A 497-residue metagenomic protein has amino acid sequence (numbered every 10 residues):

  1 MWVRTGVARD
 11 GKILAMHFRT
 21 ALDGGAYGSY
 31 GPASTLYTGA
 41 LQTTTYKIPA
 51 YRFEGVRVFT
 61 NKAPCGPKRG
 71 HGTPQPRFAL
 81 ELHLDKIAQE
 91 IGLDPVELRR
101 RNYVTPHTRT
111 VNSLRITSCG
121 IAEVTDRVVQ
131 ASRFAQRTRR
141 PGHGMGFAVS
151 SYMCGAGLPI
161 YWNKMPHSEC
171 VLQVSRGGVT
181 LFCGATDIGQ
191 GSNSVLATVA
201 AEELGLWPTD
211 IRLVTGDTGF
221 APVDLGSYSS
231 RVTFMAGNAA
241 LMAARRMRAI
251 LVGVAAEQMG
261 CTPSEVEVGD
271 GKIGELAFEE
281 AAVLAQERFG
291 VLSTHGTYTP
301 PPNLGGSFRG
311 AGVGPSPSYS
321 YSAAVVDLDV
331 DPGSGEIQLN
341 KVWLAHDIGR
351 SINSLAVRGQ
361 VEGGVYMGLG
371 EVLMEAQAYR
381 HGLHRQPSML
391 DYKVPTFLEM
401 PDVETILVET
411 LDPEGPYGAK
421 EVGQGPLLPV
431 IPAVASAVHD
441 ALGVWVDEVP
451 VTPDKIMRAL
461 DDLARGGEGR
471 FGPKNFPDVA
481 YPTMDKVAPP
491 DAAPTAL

Functional and structural regions predicted by a protein language model:
M1, H17-R19, G25-P32, F59-T60 (+6 more regions): Short acidic, glycine/serine/threonine-rich loops at helix termini
M1, P166-S168, S322-A324: Short, small/polar residue-rich loop motifs at catalytic or cofactor-binding pockets
M1-Y51: Active-site cavity-forming subdomains of large catalytic enzyme subunits
R9, S34-Y152, V199-L497: C-terminal catalytic domains of large/alpha subunits in multi-subunit enzymes
K12-H17, R140-H143, S175-T180: Immediate post-signal peptide segment of exported/extracytoplasmic ligand-binding proteins
F18-Y27, T186-I188, V342-G349, E409: Short, solvent-exposed aromatic-acidic interface loops
L22, L36, A40, A148-G178 (+3 more regions): Conserved beta-alpha junction segments in alpha/beta enzyme cores
